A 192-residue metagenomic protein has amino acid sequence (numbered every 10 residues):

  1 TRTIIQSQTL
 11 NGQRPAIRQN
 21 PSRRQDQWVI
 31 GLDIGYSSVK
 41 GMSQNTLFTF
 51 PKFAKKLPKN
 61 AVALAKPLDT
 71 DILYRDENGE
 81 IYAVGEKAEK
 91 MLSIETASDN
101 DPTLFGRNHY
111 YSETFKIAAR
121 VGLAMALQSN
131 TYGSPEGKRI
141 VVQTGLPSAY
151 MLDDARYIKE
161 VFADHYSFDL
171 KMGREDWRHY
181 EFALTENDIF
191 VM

Functional and structural regions predicted by a protein language model:
T1-M192: Nucleotide/phosphate-binding catalytic cleft detector across ATP-hydrolyzing and phosphate-transferring enzymes
